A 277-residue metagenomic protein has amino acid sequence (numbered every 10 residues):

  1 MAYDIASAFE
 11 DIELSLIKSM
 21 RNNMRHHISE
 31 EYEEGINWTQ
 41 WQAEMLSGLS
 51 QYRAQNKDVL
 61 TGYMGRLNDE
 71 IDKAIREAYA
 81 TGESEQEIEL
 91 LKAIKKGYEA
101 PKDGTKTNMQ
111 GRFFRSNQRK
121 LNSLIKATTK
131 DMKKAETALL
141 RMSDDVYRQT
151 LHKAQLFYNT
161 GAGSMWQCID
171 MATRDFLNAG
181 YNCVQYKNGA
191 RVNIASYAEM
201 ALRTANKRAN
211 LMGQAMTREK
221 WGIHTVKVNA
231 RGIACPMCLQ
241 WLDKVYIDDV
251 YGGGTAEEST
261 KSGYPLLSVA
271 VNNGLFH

Functional and structural regions predicted by a protein language model:
M1-N188: N-terminal leader/targeting and assembly helices and adjacent pre-domain segments
C183, V192-H277: Acidic, glycine-rich two-metal-ion catalytic cores of nucleic acid-processing enzymes
